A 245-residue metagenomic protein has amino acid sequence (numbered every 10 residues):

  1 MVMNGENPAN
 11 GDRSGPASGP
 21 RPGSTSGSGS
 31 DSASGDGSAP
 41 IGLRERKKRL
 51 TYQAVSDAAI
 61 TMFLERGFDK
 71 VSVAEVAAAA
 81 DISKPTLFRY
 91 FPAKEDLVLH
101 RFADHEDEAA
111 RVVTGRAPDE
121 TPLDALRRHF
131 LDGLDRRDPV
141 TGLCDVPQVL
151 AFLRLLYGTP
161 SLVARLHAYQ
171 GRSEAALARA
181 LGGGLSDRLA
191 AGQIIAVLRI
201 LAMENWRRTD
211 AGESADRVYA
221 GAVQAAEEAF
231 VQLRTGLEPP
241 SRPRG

Functional and structural regions predicted by a protein language model:
M1-I82: Basic, helix-initiating cap at the start of DNA-binding domains
M1-S32, M203-G245: C-terminal peripheral helix-coil segments that are non-catalytic and often amphipathic
G42, R66-F68, D81, F88-H100 (+1 more regions): HTH DNA-binding helix-turn interface
T51, H105, F130, Y169-S173: Hydrophobic/aromatic residues within well-ordered alpha-helical segments
D107-A151: Hydrophobic alpha-helical connector segments
R127, D187-I195, R199: Short, well-structured alpha-helical segments
R137, C144, L181, N205-G212: Secondary-structure edge/capping motif, primarily at the C-terminal ends of alpha-helices and the immediately following
L153-R188: Amphipathic alpha-helical packing segments from all-alpha helical-bundle domains
